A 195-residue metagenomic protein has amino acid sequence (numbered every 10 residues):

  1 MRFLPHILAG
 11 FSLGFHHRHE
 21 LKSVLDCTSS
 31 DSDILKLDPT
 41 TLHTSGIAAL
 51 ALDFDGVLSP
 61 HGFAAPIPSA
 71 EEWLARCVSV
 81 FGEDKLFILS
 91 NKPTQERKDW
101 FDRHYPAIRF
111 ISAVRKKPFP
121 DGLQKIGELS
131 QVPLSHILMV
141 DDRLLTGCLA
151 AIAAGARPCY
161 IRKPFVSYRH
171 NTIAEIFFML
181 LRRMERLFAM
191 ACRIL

Functional and structural regions predicted by a protein language model:
M1-S45, S59, A64, A70-M139 (+1 more regions): Asp-based, Mg2+/Mn2+-dependent phosphohydrolase catalytic module
D53: Active-site residues of response regulator receiver
